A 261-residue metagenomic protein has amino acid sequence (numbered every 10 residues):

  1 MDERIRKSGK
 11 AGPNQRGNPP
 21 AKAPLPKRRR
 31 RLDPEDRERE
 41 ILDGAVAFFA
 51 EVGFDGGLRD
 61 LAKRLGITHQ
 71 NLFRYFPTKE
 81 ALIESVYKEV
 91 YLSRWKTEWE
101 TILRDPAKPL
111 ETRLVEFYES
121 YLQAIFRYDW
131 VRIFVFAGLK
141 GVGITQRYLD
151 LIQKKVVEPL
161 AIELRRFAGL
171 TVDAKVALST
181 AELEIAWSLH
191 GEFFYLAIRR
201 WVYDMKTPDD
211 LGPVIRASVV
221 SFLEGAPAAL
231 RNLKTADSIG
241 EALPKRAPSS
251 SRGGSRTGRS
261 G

Functional and structural regions predicted by a protein language model:
M1-D36, A47, T68, I102 (+1 more regions): N-terminal intrinsically disordered/low-complexity leader segments
D36, E40, G44, F48-S85: Helix-turn-helix
D43, E111-F126, V131-F136, D150 (+4 more regions): Amphipathic alpha-helical segments that line or abut small-molecule/effector binding pockets and mediate allosteric
K79, V86, V90-Y91, F117 (+3 more regions): Hydrophobic/aromatic residues within well-ordered alpha-helical segments
V86-F117: Amphipathic alpha-helical linker/stalk segments
W99, L103, I125-D150, L196-V202: Amphipathic alpha-helical segments used for helix-helix packing
Q123, I133-V135, G143-V172, E184-W187 (+1 more regions): Amphipathic alpha-helical packing segments from all-alpha helical-bundle domains
Q146, G169-V220, A229-L243, R252 (+1 more regions): Hydrophobic/aromatic-rich alpha-helical bundle segments in the mid-to-C-terminal region
